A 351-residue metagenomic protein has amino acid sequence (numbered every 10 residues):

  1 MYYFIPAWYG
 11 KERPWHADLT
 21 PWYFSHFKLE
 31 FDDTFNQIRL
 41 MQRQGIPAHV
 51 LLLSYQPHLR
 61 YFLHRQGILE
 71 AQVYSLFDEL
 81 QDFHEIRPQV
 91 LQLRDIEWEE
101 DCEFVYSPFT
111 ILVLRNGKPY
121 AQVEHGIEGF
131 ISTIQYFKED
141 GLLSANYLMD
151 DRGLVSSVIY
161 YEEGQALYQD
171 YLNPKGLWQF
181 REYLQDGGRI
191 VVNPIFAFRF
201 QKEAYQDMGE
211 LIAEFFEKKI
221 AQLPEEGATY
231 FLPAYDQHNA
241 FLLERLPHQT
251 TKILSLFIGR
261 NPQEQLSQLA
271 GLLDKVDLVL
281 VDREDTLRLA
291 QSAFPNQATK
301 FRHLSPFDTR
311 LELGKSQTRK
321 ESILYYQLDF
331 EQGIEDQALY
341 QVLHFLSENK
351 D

Functional and structural regions predicted by a protein language model:
M1-R94: N-terminal subdomain of nucleotide-sugar transferases
W8-P14, P57, D236-N239, G259-P262 (+2 more regions): Short acidic, S/G/P-rich loop/turn micro-motifs used as interaction or catalytic elements
L93-E210: Repetitive, compositionally biased segments used for assembly/scaffolding
A204-I212, F216-Q237: Short N-terminal targeting/anchoring amphipathic segment
E217-E225, H248-Q249, I258-V279: Membrane-proximal helix-turn-helix segments that form the acceptor-binding/catalytic region of lipid-linked
L232-D236, L243-N261: Active-site proximal beta-strand in glycosyltransferases
L273-A298: A short, active-site helix/loop in glycosyltransferases that binds the activated sugar's phosphate group
L280, E284, H303-D351: Conserved catalytic-core segment of nucleotide-activated headgroup transferases in glycan assembly
